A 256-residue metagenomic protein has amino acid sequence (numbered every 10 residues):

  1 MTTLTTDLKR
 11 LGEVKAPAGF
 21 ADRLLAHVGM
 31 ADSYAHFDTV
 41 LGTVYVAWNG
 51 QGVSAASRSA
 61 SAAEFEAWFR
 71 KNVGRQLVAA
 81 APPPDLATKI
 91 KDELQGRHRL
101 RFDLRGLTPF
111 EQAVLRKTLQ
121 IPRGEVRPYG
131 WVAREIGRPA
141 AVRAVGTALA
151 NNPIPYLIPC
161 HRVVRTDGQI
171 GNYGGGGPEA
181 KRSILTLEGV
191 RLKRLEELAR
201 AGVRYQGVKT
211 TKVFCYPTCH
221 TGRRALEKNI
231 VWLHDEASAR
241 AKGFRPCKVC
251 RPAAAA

Functional and structural regions predicted by a protein language model:
M1-A140, L187-A256: Basic nucleic-acid-binding alpha-helical/helix-turn surface characteristic of O6-alkylguanine DNA
P122-E125, L149, P153, G177: Flexible interhelical turns and helix-capping residues at alpha-helix boundaries within structured domains
A141-P155: Regulatory, non-catalytic segments
L149, G174, A254: DNA major-groove recognition helix of helix-turn-helix
Y156-V164: Short Lys/Arg-enriched helix C-cap and helix-to-coil transition segments that create basic nucleic-acid-contact patches
T166-D167, G222: Short, solvent-exposed loop/turn segments at secondary-structure junctions
Q169-R191: Phospho-regulated, low-complexity intrinsically disordered regions of nuclear gene-regulatory and chromatin-associated
